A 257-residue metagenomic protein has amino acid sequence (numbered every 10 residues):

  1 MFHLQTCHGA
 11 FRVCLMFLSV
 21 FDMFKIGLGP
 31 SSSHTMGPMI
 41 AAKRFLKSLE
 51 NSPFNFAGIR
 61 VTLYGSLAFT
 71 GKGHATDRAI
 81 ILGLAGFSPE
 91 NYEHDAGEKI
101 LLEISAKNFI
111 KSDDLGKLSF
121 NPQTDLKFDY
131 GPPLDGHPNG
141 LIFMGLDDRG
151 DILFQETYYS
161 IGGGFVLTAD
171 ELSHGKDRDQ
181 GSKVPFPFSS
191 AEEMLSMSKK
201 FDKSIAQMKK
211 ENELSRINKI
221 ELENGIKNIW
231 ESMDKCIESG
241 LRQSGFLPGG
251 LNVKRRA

Functional and structural regions predicted by a protein language model:
M16-V20: Active-site-adjacent bridging/hinge elements
F24-A42: Conserved phosphate/anionic-ligand binding catalytic regions in large, soluble enzymes, centered on
G37-I40, R44, S48-S52, A85: C-terminal catalytic subdomain
F45-R60, E90-Y92: Phosphate-handling active-site elements
I59-Q207: Beta-sandwich/jelly-roll carbohydrate-recognition scaffolds of carbohydrate-active enzymes
I220-A257: Accessory "access/gating" subregions that flank catalytic or transport cores
